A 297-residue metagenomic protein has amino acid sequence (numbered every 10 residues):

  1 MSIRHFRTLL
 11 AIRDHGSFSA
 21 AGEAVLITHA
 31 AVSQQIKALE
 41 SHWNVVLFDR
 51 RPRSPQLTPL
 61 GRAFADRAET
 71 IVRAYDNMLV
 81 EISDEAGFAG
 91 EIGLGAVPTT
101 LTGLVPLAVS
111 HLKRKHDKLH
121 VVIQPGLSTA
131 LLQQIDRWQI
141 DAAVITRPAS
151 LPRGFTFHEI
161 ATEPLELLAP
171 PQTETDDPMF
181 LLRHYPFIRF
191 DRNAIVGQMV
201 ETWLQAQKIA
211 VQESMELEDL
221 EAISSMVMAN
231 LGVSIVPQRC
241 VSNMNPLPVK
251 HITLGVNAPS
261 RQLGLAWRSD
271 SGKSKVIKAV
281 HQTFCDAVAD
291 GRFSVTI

Functional and structural regions predicted by a protein language model:
A11-T28: Short helix-boundary/capping micro-motifs
E40-L57: A short LG(V/I)-centered, amphipathic sequence patch enriched for acidic residue(s) preceding the LG motif
D66, L107-H111, T129-L165, A169 (+3 more regions): Short beta-strand-centered segments that line the small-molecule binding cleft or hinge of alpha/beta clamshell
A89-P152, K208, L217: Central regulatory/effector-binding core of bacterial HTH transcription factors
L104, K250-S294: A late-sequence structural motif
L127-L132, D136-I140, T146, N193-I252: Hydrophobic hinge/microswitch elements
G154-R192, S260-G272, C285-A289: Hydrophobic/proline-rich hinge and linker segments of small-molecule sensing/allosteric domains, predominantly
D176, R183-Q207, K273-H281, G291-I297: Secondary-structure junction motif
